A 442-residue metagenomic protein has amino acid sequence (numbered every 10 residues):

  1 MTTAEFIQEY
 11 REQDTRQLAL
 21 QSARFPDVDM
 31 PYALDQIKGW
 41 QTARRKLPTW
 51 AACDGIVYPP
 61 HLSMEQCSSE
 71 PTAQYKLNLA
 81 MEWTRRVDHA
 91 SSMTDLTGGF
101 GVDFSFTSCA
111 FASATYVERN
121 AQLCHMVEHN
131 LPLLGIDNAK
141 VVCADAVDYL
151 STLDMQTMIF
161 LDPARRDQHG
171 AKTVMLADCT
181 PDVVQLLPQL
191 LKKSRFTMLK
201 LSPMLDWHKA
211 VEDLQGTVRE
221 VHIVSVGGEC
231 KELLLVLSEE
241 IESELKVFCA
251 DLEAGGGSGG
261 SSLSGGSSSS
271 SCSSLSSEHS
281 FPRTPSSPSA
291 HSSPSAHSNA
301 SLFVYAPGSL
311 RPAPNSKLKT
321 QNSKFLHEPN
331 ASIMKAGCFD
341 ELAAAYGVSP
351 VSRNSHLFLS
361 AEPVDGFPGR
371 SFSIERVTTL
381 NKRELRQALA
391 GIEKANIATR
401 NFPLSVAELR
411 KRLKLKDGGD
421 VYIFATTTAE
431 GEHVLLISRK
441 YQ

Functional and structural regions predicted by a protein language model:
M1-Q442: SAM-dependent transferase fold signal centered on methyltransferase-like domains, encompassing both Class I
